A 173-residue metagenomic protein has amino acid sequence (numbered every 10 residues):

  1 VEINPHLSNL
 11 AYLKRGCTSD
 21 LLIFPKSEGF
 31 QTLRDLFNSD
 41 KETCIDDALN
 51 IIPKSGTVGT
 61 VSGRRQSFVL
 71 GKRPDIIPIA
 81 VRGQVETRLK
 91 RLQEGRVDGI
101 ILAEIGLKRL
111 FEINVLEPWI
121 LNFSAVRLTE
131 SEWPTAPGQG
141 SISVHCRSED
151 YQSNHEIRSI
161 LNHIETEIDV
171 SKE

Functional and structural regions predicted by a protein language model:
V1-E2, L22, K172-E173: Intrinsic structural disorder
V1-P5, I101-L102: N-terminal segment of the mature folded domain
N4-D75, S124-R127: A conserved helix-loop-strand patch within extracytoplasmic ligand-binding domains of the periplasmic binding
I51, Q66, G71-E173: Small-molecule-sensing regulatory modules
